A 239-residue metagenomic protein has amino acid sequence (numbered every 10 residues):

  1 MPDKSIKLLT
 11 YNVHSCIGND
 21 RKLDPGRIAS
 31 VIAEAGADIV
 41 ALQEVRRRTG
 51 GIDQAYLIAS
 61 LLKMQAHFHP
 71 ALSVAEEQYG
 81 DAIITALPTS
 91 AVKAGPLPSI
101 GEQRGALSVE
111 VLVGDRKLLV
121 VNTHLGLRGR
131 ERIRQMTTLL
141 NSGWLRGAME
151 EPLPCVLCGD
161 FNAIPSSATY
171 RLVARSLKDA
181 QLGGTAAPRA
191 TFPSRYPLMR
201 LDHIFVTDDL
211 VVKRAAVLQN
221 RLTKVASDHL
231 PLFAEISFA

Functional and structural regions predicted by a protein language model:
S5, D20-R21, I39, Q43-K117 (+1 more regions): Structured beta-strand-rich core segments of catalytic domains in phosphoester-bond hydrolases
K7-V13, I28-G51, L119-T123, L139-T169 (+2 more regions): Active-site beta-strand/loop signature of hydrolases that rely on acidic residues for catalysis
S15-I17, K93-L97, T123-R130: Surface-exposed cleft-lining segments at the edges of enzyme active sites
N19-L23, P96, E131-R134, T191-R195: Short, solvent-exposed loop/turn segments at secondary-structure boundaries
L23-R27, D53-L57, R134-L140: Charged helix-capping and loop-helix junction motifs
G50-I52, Y56, Q65-I83, R146-C155 (+1 more regions): Active site of divalent-metal-dependent phosphoester/diester hydrolases
I83-T85, S108-L112, I204-V206, P231-S237: Short, well-ordered beta-strand micro-motif
E110-V111, G126-R134: Soluble catalytic domains of enzymes that build or remodel membrane lipids, polysaccharides, and related
